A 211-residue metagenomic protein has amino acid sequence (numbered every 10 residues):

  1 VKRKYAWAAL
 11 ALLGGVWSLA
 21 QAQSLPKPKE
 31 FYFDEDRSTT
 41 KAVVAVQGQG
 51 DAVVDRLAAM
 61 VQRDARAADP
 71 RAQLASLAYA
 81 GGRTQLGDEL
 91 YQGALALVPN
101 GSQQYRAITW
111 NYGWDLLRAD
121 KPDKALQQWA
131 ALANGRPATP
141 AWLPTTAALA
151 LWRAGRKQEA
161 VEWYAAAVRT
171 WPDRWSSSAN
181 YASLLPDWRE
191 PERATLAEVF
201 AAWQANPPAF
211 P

Functional and structural regions predicted by a protein language model:
A8-V16: Bacterial N-terminal signal peptides
L19-Q73: N-terminal leader/linker segments that initiate helical-solenoid repeat arrays
A42, A75-A141: Alpha-helical adaptor scaffolds
D51-D55, D88, L95, L126 (+2 more regions): Tetratricopeptide repeat
R56, M60, A94-L95, G101 (+3 more regions): Alpha-helical solenoid scaffolds that mediate protein-protein interactions, centered on TPR/SEL1-like repeats but also
Q73, N111, T145-T146, A150-R153: "A position-specific structural signal for the A-helix of alpha-solenoid helical repeats
N100-Y105, R136-P144, R169-S183: Boundary/linker segments of alpha-helical solenoid repeat arrays
A166-P211: Terminal, low-structured helical/coil segments at or just beyond the last alpha-helical repeat
